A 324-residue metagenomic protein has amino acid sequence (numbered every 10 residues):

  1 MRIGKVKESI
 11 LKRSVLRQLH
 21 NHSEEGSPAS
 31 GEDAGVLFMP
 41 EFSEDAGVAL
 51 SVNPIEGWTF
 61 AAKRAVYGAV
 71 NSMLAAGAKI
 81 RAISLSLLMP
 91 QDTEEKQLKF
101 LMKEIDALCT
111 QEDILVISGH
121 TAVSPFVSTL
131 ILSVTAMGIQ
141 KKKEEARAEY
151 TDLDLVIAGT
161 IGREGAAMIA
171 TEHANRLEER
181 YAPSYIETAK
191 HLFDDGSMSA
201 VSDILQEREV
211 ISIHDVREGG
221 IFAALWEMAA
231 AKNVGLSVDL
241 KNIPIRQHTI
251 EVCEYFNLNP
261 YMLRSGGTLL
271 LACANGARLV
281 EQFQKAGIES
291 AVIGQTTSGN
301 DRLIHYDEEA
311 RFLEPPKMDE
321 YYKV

Functional and structural regions predicted by a protein language model:
M1-V324: Helix-biased detector of long, well-ordered alpha-helical tracts
